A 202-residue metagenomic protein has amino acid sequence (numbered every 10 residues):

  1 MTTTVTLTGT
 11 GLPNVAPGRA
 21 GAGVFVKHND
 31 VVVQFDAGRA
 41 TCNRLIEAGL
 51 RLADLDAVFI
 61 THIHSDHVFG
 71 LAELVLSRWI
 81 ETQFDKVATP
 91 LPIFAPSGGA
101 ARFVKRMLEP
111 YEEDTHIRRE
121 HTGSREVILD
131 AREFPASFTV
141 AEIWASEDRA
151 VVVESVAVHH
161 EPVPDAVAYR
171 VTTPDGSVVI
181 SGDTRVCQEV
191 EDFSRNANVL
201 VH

Functional and structural regions predicted by a protein language model:
M1-V178: Binuclear metal-dependent hydrolase catalytic cores
A168, P174-V179, R185-H202: Cap/insert and terminal regions of metallo-dependent hydrolase folds
